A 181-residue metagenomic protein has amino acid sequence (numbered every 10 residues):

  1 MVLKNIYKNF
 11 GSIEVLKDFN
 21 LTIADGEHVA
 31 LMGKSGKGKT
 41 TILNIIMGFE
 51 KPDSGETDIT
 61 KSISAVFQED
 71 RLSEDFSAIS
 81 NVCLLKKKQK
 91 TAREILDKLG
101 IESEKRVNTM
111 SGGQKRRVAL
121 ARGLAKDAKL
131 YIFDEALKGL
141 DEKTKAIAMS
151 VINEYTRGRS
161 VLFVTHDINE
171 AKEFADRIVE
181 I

Functional and structural regions predicted by a protein language model:
M32-K34: The feature captures the beta-strand-to-loop junction immediately N-terminal to the Walker
M47: Helix-to-loop junction immediately C-terminal to a conserved catalytic motif
D75-K88: Q-loop/switch helix immediately C-terminal to the Walker
R106-M110, Q114: Conserved ABC ATPase signature
L120: Hydrophobic anchor residue at the start of the ABC signature
E142-K143: Helix N-cap at the start of a conserved alpha-helix in ABC-type nucleotide-binding domains
G158-T165: Conserved H-loop
